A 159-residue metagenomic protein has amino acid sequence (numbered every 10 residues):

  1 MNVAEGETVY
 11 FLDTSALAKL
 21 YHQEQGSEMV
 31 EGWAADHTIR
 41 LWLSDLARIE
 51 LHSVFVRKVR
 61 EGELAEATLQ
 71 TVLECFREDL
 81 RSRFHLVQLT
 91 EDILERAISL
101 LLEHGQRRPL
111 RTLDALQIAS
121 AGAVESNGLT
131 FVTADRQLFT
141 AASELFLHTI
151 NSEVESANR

Functional and structural regions predicted by a protein language model:
M1-A47, K58-T71, A157: Short, well-structured N-terminal submotif of metal-dependent ribonuclease cores
M1-V9, G122-R159: Acidic, PIN/NYN-like endoribonuclease modules and their adjacent C-terminal/linker elements
L43-I49, L113-L116: Aromatic- and histidine-enriched alpha-helix N-cap/loop-to-helix transition segments that scaffold the rims
R57-E91: Helix-adjacent hinge/juxtasegments
F84-Q137: Active-site neighborhoods of divalent-metal-dependent phosphate/nucleic-acid chemistry enzymes
